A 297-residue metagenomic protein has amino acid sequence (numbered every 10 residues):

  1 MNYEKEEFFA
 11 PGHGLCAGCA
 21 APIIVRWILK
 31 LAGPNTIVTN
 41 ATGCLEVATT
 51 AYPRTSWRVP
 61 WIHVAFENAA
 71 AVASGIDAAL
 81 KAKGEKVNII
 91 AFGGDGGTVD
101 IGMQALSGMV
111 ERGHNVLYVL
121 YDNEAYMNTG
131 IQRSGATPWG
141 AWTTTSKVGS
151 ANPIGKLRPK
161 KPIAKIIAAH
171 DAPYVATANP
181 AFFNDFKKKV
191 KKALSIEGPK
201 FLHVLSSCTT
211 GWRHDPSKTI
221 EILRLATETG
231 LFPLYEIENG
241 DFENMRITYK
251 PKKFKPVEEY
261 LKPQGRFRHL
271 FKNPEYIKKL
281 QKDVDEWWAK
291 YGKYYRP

Functional and structural regions predicted by a protein language model:
M1-Y118, I131-A141, K156: Cofactor-binding active-site loop characterized by glycine-rich and histidine/acidic residues
N2-E4, G12, E85, G135-K192: Conserved thiamine diphosphate
C19-I23, E67-A71, Q104, R158-P162 (+4 more regions): Conserved active-site and cofactor/substrate-binding residues in soluble primary-metabolism enzymes
L45-E46, N123-N128, T209-G211: Short gly/pro/ser/thr-enriched loop/turn and capping motifs at secondary-structure boundaries
L120, A176-A178, F201-L205: Short, conserved beta-strand edge motifs with alternating hydrophobic and charged residues
Q132-W139, F183, V190-E197, R213-L225: Short, surface-exposed, charged loop/turn segments at secondary-structure junctions
E197-P199, F232: Active-site lining segments that contact anionic ligands and/or coordinate catalytic metals
S206-P297: Flexible, low-complexity linker and terminal segments
